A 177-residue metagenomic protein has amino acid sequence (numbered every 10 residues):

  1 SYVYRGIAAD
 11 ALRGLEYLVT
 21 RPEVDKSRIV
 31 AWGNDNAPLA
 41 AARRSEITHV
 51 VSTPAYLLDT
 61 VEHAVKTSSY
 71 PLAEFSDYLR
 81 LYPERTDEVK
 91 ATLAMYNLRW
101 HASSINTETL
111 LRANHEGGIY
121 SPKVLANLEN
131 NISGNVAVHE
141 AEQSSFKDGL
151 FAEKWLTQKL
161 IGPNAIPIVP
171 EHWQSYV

Functional and structural regions predicted by a protein language model:
S1-A9: Cap/lid segment of the alpha/beta-hydrolase catalytic domain
D10-G14: Noncatalytic regulatory segments and standalone regulatory/sensor domains
E23-N34: Alpha/beta-hydrolase fold nucleophile elbow
K26, I47-T48, N135: Core-facing hydrophobic residues within beta-strands of well-ordered domains
A37-E84: Hydrolase active-site cap/lid region
K66-V124, N130: The feature captures the conserved acid-bearing segment of alpha/beta-hydrolase catalytic domains
A126-V177: C-terminal catalytic histidine-bearing segment of alpha/beta-hydrolase fold enzymes
